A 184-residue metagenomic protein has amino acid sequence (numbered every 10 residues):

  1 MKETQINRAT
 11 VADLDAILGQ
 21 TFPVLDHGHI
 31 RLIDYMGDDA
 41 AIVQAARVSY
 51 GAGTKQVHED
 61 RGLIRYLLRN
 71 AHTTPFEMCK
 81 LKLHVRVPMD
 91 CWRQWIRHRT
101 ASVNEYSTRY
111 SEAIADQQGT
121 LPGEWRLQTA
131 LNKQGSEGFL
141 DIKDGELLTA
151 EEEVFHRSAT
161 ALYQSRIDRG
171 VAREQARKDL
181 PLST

Functional and structural regions predicted by a protein language model:
M1-T184: Family-specific signature for flavin-dependent thymidylate synthase
